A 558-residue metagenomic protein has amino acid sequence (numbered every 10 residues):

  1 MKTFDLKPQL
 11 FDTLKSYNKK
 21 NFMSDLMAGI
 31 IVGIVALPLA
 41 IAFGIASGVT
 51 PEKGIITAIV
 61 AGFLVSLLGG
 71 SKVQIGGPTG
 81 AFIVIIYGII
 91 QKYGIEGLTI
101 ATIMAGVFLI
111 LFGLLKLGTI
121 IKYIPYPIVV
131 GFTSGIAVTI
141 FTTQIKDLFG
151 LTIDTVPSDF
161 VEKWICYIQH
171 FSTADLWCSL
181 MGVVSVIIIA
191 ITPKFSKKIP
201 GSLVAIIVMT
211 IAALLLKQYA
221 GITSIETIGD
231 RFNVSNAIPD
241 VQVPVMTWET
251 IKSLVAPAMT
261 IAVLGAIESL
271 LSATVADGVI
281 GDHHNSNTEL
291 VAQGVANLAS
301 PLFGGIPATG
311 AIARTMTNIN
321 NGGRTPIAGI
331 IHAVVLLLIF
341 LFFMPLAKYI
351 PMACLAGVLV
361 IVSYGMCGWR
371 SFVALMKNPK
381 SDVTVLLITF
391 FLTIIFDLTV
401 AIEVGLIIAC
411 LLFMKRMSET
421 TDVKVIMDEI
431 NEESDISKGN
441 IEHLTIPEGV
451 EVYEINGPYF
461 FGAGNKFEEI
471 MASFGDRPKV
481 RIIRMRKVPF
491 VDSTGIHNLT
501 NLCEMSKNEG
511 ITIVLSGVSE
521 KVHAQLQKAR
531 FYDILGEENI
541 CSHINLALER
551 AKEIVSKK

Functional and structural regions predicted by a protein language model:
M1-M427, E432, R530: Transmembrane helical cores of multi-pass ion-transport proteins
A28, V186, A190, N465 (+3 more regions): Short, contiguous clusters of charged residues that form electrostatic/catalytic patches at enzyme active sites, used
G76, G131, L515-S516, C541: Active-site-adjacent beta-strand anchor residues
I86, W164, F467-M471, A547 (+1 more regions): Generic hydrophobic alpha-helical segments
G365-I534, K552-K558: The feature marks cytosolic C-terminal regulatory regions of anion transporters and related permeases
I534-R550: Short acidic-hydrophobic, aromatic-tinged amphipathic segments that line or gate anion-handling sites
